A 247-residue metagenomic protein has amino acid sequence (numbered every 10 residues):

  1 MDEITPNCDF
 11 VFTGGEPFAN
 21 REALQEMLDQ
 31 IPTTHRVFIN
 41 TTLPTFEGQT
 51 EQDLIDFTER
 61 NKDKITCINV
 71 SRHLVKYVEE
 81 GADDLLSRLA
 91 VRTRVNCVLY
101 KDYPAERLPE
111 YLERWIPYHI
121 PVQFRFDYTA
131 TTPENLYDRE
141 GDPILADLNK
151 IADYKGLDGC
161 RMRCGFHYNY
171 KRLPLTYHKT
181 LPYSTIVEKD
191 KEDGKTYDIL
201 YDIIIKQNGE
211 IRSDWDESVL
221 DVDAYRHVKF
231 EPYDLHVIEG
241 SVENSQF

Functional and structural regions predicted by a protein language model:
D2-I4, I31-P32, I55-D63, A82-A90 (+1 more regions): Acidic (Asp/Glu)-rich catalytic clusters
I4-N20, T33-T50, K62-G81, R92-K101 (+1 more regions): Core AdoMet radical
N20-R21, K171: Residues at secondary-structure transition points
E22-L28, E47-R60, E79-D84, E106-L112: Distinct, well-ordered alpha-helical segments
M27-D29, T34, E110, L220-V222 (+1 more regions): General N-terminal targeting signals
F46-I65, N135, E188-Y197: Intrinsically disordered, low-complexity coil segments
S71-D198, I203, Q207-N208, R212 (+1 more regions): Radical SAM enzyme [4Fe-4S]-AdoMet core and its adjacent flexible, acidic and glycine-rich loops/tails across
T196-Y197, E210, D216-F247: Membrane-interface junctions of multi-pass transporters
